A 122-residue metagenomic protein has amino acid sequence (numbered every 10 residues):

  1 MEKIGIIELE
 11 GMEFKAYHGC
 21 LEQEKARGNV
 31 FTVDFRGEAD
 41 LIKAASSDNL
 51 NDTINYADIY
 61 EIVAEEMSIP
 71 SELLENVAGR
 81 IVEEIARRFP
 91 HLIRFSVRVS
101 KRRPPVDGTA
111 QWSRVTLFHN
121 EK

Functional and structural regions predicted by a protein language model:
M1-K122: N-terminal, polar/charged subdomain of small-to-medium soluble alpha/beta proteins
